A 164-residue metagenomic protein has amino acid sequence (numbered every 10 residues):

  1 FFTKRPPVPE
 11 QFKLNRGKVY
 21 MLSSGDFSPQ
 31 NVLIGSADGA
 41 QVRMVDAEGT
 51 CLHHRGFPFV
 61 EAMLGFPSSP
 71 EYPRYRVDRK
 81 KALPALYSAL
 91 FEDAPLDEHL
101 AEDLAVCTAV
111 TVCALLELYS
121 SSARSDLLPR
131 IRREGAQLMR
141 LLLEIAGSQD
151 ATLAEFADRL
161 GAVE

Functional and structural regions predicted by a protein language model:
F1-S24, G35, T152: An alpha-helical support segment within catalytic cores of ATP-dependent transferases
T3-P9, I34-A37, F66-P70, F91: Short regulatory "switch" loops immediately downstream of catalytic or recognition motifs within protein catalytic
L14, E92-H99, S148-D150: Surface-exposed helix-capping loop/turn segments at secondary-structure junctions
F27: Hydrophobic HxD+1 residue recognition
Q30-G65: Catalytic activation segment of kinase domains across protein kinase-like and atypical kinase folds
G56-P95, T108-L128, E134-Q137, L141: Active-site activation/catalytic loop segments of kinase-like enzymes and analogous catalytic loops in related
H99-C107: Short basic/aromatic active-site micro-motif
P129-E164: Regulatory N- and C-terminal appendages and interdomain linkers associated with kinase/kinase-like NTP transferase
